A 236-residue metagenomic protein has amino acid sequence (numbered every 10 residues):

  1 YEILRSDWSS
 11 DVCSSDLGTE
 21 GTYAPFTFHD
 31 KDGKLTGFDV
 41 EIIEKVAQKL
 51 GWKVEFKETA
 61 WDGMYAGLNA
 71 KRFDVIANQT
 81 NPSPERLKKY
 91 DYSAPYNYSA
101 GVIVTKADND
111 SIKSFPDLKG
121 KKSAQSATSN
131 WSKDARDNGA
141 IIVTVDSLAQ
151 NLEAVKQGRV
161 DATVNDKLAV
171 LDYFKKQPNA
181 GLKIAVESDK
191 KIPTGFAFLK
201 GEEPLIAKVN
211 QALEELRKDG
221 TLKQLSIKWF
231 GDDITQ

Functional and structural regions predicted by a protein language model:
Y1-W8, V12-S14: Short, small-residue-biased leader/transition segments that mark boundaries at the very start of proteins
C13-Q79, D219: Extracytoplasmic small-molecule ligand-binding "clamshell" domains of the periplasmic binding protein/Venus flytrap
S15, N130-D146, G181-A185, L213-Q236: Ligand-binding clefts/hinges and TM-proximal coupling segments of bilobed small-molecule sensing domains
T27-D30, I43-W52, F115, T128-S147 (+1 more regions): Ligand-binding cleft/hinge of the Venus flytrap
V40, E55-A66, D110, A127-S129 (+2 more regions): Short helix-initiation/N-cap motifs at beta->coil->alpha
Q48-K49, K57-E58, D62-V75, K89-D91 (+4 more regions): Short helices/loops that flank or line small-molecule/ion binding pockets
Y98-T105, K167, L171-E214, D232-Q236: Periplasmic-binding protein-like
K106-K122: Flexible hinge/capping segments at coil-to-helix
